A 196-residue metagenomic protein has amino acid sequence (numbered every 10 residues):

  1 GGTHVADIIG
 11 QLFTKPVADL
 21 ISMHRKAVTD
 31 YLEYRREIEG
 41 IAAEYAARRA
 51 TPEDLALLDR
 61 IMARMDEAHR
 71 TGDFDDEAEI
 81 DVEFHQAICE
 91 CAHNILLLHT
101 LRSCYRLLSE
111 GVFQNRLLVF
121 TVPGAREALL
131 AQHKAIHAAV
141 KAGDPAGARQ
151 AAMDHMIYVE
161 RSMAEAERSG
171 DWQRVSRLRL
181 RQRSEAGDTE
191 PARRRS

Functional and structural regions predicted by a protein language model:
G1-G2, G72, G143: Glycine-centered flexibility sites
G1-I38, E44, R48, R168-Q173 (+2 more regions): Short linear motifs at protein or domain termini
L20-R25, E67-R70, N115-V122: A short, mixed-charge helix-start or loop-turn motif at secondary-structure junctions
Y31-Q114, Q132-A139, G147-S162, A166: Conserved amphipathic alpha-helical segments that form helical-bundle/coiled-coil interaction surfaces
L107, L117-S196: C-terminal-biased regions
